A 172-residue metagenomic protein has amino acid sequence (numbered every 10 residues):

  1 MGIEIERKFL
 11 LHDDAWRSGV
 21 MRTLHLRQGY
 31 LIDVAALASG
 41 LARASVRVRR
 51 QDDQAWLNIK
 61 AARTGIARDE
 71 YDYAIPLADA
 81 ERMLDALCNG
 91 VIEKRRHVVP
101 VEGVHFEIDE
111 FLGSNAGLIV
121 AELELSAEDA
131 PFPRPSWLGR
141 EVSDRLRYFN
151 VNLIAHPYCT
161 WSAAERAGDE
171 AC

Functional and structural regions predicted by a protein language model:
M1-C172: Phosphate-end processing signature that detects enzymes handling 5′-triphosphorylated RNA and polyphosphate
